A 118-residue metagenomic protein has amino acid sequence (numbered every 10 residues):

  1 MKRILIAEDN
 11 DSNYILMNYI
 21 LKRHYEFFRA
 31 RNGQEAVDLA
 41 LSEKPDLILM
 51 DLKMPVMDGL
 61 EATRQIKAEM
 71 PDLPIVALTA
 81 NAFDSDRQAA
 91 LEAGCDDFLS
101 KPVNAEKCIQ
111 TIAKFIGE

Functional and structural regions predicted by a protein language model:
N10-F28: Two-component/phosphorelay signaling modules centered on CheY-like receiver
L41-E43, Q65-L73, A93, K114: Conserved phosphotransfer cores of two-component systems
E43-L49: Active-site beta3 strand of CheY-like receiver
M54: Receiver (REC) domain active-site loop signature in two-component systems and cognate sites in sensor histidine kinases
V103-I112: C-terminal output helix
